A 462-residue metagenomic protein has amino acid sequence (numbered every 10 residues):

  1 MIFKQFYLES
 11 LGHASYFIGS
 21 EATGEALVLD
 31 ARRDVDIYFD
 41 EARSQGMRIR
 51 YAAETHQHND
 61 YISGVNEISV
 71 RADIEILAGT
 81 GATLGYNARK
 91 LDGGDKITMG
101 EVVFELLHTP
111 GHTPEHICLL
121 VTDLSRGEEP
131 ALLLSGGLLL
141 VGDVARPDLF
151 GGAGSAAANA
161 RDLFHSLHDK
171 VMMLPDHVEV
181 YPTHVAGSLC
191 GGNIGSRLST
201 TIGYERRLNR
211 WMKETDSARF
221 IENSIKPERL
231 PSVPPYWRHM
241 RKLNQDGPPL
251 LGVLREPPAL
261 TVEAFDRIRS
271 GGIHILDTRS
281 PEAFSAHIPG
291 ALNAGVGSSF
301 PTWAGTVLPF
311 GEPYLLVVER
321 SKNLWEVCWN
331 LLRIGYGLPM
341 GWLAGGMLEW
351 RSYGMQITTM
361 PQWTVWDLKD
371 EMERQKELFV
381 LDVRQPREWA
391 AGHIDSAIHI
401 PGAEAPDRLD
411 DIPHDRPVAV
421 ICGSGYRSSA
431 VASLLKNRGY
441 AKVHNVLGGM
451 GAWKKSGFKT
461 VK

Functional and structural regions predicted by a protein language model:
M1-R48, L119-V121, R126-G136, G142: Conserved beta-strand hairpin/beta-sheet module of binuclear metal-dependent hydrolase folds, prominently
I2-F6, Y16-F17, K96-E128, L132-L133 (+1 more regions): Core dinuclear metal-dependent hydrolase active-site scaffold
I18, D30, H56, I68 (+8 more regions): Divalent metal-coordination and catalytic microenvironments
V28-L29, I49-H58, I76-G81, H108-G111 (+4 more regions): Active-site neighborhood of phospho(di)ester-bond hydrolases with catalytic His/Asp-centered motifs
A31-R32, Q57, G81, T113 (+8 more regions): Active-site metal-binding loops of divalent metal-dependent hydrolases
R33-L77: Active-site metal-binding motif and surrounding structural segment of the metallo-beta-lactamase
V103, T113-L230: Metallo-beta-lactamase
R146, Y204-L254, I273, P281-K462: Rhodanese-like catalytic fold shared by cysteine-dependent sulfurtransferases and DSP/PTP-type phosphatases
